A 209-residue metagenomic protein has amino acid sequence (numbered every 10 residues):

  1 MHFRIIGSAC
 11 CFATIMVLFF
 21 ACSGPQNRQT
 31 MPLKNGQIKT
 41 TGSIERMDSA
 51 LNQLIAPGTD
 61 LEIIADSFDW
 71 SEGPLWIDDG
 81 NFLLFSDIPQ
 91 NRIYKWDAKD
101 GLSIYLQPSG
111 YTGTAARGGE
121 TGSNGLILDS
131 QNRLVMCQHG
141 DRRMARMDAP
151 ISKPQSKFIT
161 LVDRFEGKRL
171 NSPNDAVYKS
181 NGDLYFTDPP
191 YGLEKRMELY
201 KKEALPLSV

Functional and structural regions predicted by a protein language model:
M1-C11: Bacterial N-terminal signal peptides that target proteins for export
A9-F19: Bacterial N-terminal signal peptides
C22-V209: Sequence-structural signature of mature extracellular/luminal beta-sheet repeat domains, prominently beta-propellers
